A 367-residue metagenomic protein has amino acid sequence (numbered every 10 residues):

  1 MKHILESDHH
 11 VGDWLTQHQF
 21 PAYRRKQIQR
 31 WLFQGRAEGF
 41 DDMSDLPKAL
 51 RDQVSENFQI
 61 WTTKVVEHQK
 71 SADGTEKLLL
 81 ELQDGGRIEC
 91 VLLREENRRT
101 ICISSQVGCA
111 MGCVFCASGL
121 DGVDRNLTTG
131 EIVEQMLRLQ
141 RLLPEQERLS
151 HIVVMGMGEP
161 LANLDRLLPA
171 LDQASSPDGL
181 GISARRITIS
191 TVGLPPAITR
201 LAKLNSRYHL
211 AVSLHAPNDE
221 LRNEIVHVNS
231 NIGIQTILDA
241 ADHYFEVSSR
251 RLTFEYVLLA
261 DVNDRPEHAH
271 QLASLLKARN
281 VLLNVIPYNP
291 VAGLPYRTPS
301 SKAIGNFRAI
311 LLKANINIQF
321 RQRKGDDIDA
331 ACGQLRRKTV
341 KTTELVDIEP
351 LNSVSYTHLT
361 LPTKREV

Functional and structural regions predicted by a protein language model:
M1-L15: Charged, compositionally biased N-terminal leader segments and the immediate start of the first structured element
P21-K26: N-terminal glycine-rich anion-binding loops that anchor highly charged ligand groups
F33-E96: Conserved AdoMet
R94-E134, E145: Canonical Radical SAM [4Fe-4S] cluster-binding loop centered on the CxxxCxxC motif and its immediate flanking residues
Q140-A314, Q319: Conserved AdoMet/S-adenosylmethionine-binding subsite of the radical SAM
Y356-T363: Conserved small/polar residues in nucleotide/adenosyl-binding loops
